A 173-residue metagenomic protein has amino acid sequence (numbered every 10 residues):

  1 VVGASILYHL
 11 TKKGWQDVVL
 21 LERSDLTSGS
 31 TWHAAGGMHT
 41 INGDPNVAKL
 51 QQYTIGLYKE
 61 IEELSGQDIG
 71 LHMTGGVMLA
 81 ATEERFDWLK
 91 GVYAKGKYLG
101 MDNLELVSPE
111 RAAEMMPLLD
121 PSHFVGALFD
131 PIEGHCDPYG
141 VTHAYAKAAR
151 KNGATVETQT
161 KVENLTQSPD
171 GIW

Functional and structural regions predicted by a protein language model:
G3-A4: N-terminal Rossmann-fold NAD(P) dinucleotide-binding loop
L7, T11-K12, A148-R150: Gly/Ala-rich phosphate-binding loop of Rossmann-like dinucleotide-binding domains, activating on the conserved
T11-W32: Glycine-rich FAD pyrophosphate-binding loop
E22, S108, T158-T160: Short loop/edge segments at beta-strand edges and connector loops that shape dinucleotide/nucleotide cofactor-binding
S24-L26, A112, Y145: Short beta-to-alpha linker loops that shape the active-site pocket of alpha/beta-hydrolase fold enzymes
G36-M115: Dinucleotide-binding Rossmann-like beta1-alpha1 core, especially the glycine-rich loop that anchors the ADP
E84, M116-F124, T166-W173: A short, glycine/Asx- and small/polar-enriched loop/turn that sits immediately N-terminal to a beta-strand
L128-W173: Helical element adjacent to the flavin cofactor pocket in flavoenzyme catalytic cores
